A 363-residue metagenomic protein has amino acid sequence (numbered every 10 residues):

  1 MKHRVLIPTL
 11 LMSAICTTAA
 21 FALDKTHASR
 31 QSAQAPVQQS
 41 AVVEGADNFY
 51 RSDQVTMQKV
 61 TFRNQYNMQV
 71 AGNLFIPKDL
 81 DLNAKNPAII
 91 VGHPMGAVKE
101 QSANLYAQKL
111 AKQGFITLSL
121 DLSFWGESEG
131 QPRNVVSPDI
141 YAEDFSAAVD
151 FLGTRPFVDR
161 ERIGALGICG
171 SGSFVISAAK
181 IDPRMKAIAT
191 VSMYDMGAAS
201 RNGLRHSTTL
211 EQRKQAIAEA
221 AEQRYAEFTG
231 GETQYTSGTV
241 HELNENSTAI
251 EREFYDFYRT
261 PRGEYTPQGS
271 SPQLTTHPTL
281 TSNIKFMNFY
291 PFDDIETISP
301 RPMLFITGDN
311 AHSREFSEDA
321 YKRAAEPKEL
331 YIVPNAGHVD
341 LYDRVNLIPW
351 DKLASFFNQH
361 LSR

Functional and structural regions predicted by a protein language model:
P36-A84: N-terminal cap/lid segment of alpha/beta-hydrolase-fold proteins
A84-P94: Short beta-strand element of the alpha/beta-hydrolase
G96-Q108, L122: The serine-hydrolase catalytic nucleophile loop
K109-E127: Conserved alpha/beta-hydrolase
V135-P156: Alpha/beta-hydrolase active-site loop
I176-T260: Alpha/beta-hydrolase-fold enzymes
I298, F305-T307: Short beta-strand/loop motif that positions the catalytic acidic residue of the alpha/beta-hydrolase fold
A336-L347: Catalytic histidine-centered segment of alpha/beta-hydrolase-like enzymes
